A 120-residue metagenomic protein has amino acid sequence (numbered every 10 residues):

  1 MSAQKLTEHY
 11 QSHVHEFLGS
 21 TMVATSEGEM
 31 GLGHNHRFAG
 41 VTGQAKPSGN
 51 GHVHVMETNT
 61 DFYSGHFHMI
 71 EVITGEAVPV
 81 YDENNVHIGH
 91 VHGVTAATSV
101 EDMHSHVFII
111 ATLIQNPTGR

Functional and structural regions predicted by a protein language model:
M1-R120: Peripheral, non-catalytic segments of secretory and membrane proteins
